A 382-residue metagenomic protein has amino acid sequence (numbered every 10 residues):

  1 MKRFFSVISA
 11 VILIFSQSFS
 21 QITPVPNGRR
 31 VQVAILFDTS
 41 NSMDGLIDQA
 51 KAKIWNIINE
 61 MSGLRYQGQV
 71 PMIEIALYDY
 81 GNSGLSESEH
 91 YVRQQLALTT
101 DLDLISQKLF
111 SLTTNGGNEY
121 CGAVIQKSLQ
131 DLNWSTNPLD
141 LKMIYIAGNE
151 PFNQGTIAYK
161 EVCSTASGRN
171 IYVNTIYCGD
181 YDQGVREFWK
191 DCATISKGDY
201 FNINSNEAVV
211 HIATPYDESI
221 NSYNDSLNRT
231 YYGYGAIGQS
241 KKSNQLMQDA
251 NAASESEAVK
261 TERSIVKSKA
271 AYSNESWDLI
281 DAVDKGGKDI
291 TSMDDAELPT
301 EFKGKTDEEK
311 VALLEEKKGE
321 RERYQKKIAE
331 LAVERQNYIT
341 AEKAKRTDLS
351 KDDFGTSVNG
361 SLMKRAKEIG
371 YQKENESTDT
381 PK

Functional and structural regions predicted by a protein language model:
M1-P24: Bacterial Sec-dependent N-terminal signal peptides
Q21-E207, T214-D217, K285-D295, E301-K303 (+3 more regions): Divalent cation-coordinating acidic motifs and surrounding scaffolds that mediate Ca2+/Mg2+/Mn2+/Zn2+-dependent binding
A193-T194, G198-T261: Glycine-rich, Lys/Arg-enriched anion-binding loops that position phosphate/diphosphate groups for phosphoryl
S240-L298: Charge-patterned, long linear interaction tracts outside catalytic cores
